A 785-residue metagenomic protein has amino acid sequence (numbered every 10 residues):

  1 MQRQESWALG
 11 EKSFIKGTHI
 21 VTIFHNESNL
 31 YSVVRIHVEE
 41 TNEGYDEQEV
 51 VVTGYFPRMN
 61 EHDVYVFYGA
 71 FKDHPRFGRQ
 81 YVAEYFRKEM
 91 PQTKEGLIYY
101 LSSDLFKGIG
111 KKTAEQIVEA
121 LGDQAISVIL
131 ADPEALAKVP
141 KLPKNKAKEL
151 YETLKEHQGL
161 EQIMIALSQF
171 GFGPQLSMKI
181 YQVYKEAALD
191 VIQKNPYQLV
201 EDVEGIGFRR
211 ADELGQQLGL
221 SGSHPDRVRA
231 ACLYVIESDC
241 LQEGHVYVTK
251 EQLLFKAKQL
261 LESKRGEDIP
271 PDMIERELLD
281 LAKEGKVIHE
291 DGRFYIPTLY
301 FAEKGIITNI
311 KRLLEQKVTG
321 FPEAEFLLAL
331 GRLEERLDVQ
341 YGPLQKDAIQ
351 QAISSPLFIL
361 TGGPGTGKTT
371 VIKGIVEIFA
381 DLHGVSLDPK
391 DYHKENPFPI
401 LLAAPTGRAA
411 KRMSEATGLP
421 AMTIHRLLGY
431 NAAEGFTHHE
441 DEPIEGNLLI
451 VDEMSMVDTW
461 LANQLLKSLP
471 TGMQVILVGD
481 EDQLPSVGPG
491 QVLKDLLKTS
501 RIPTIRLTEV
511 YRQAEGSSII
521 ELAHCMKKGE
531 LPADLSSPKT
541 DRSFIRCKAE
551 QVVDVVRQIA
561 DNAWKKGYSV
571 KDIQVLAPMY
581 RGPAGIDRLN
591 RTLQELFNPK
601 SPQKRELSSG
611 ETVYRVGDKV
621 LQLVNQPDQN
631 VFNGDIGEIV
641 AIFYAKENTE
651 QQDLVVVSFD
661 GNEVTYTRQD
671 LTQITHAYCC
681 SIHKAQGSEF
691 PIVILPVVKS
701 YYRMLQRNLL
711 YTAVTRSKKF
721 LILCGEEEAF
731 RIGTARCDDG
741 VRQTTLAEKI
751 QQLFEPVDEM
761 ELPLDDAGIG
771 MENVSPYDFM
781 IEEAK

Functional and structural regions predicted by a protein language model:
W7-G10, Y31-I36, E47-V52, N60-Y68 (+2 more regions): Accessory alpha-helical DNA-binding modules that contact the DNA backbone or grooves
G10-E27, G69, I639-V640: Structural detector for short beta-strands of small beta-barrel domains
G17, H62-V66, G617, G634: Loop/turn positions that initiate beta-strands
F24-H37, K646-V656: Short aromatic-glycine-enriched beta-strand elements
S168, E237-Q242, E284-D347: Pre-P-loop entry segment of helicase/translocase ATPase cores
K346-I349, I353-S536: ASCE P-loop NTPase helicase motor core
S386-D388, D482-L621, Q626-Q629: Conserved helicase motor core of P-loop NTPases
D635, I639-K785: C-terminal accessory regions
